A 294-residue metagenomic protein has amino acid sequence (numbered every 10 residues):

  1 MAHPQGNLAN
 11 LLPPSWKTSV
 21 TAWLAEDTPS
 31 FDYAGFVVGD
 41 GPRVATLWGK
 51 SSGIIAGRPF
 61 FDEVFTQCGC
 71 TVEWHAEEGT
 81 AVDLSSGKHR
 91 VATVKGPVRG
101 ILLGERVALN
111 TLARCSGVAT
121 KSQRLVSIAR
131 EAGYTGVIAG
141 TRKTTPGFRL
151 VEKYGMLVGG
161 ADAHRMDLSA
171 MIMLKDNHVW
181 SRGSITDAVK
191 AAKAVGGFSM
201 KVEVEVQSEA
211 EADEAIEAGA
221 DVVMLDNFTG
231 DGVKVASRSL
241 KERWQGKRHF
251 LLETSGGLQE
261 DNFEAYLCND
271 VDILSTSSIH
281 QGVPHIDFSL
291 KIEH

Functional and structural regions predicted by a protein language model:
A2-A218, V222, K234-S239, E253 (+3 more regions): Acidic/glycine-rich phosphate/pyrophosphate-binding loops and surrounding catalytic core that coordinate Mg2+
N227, G256, S277-S278: Short secondary-structure boundary segments
E242-F250, H294: Short acidic, glycine/proline-enriched helix-loop-strand junctions
F250-D261: Small/polar glycine-rich anion-binding or flexible loop at a beta-alpha turn
